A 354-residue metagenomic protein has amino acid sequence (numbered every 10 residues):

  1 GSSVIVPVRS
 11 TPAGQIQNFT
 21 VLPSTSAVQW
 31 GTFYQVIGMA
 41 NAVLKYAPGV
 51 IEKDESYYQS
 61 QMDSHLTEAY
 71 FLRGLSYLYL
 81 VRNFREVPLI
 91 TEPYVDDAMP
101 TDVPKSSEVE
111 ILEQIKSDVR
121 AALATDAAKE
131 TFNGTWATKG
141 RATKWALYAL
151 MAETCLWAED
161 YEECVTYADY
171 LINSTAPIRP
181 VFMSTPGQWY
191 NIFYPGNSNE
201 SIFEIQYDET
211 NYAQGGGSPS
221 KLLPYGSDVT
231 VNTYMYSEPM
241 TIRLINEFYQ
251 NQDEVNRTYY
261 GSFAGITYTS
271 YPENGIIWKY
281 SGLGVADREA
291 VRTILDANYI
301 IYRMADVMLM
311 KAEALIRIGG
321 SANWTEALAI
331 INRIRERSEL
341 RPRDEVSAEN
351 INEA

Functional and structural regions predicted by a protein language model:
G1, V8-T32, P48, D169-G319: Elongated scaffold/linker segments in the mid-to-C-terminal portions of large proteins
G1-V21, N41-G49, L78-E92, L112-W136 (+3 more regions): Aromatic-residue-lined binding/catalytic grooves and analogous aromatic/hydrophobic interfacial grooves in multimeric
P7-F84, S106-E110, V119-F132, V285-Y299 (+3 more regions): Conserved, well-structured interaction surfaces
V21, S56-Y58, E92-M99, W136 (+1 more regions): Short linear capping/connector segments at secondary-structure termini
Y58-T67, N133-A146, S347-N352: A glycine-rich, coil/turn loop motif that links secondary-structure elements
E86-V109: Short coil/linker segments at helix-helix boundaries
S184, R341-E349: Cytochrome P450 fold signature focused on the C-terminal beta-domain
